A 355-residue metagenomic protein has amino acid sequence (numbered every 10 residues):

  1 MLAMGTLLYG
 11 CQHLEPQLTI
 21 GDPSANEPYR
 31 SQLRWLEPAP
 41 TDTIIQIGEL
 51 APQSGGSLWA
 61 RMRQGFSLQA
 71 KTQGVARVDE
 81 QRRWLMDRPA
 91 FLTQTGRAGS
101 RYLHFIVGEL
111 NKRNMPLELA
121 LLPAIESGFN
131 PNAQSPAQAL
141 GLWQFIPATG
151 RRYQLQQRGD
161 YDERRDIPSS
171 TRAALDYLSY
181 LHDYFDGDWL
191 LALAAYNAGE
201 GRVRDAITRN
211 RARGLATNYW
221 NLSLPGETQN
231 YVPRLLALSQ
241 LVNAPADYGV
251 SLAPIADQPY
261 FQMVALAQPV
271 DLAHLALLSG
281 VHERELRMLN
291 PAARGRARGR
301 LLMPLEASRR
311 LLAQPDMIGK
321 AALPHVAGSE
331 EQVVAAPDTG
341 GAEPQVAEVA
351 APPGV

Functional and structural regions predicted by a protein language model:
M1-Y9: Bacterial N-terminal signal peptides
Y9-N114: An acidic, Gly/Ser/Thr/Pro-rich helix-cap/linker signature
L18-L50, R310-V355: Compositionally biased, proline/threonine/alanine/serine-rich low-complexity intrinsically disordered stretches
R82-Q94, F129-P136, Q144-R172, D176-G187 (+1 more regions): Substrate-binding clefts and substrate-entry loops adjacent to catalytic sites of polymer-processing enzymes acting on
M115-P131, A192-A198, L286-L289: Short, functionally critical alpha-helical segments immediately adjacent to catalytic or ligand/cofactor-binding
S179-A206, H274: Catalytic and binding regions of secreted/periplasmic enzymes and modules that target cell-wall glycans
A253-E283, E331-D338, P344, V349-V355: Primarily a LysM-type cell-wall glycan-binding module
L289-P324: Extracellular LysM carbohydrate-binding repeats and other cell-envelope/extracellular binding modules
